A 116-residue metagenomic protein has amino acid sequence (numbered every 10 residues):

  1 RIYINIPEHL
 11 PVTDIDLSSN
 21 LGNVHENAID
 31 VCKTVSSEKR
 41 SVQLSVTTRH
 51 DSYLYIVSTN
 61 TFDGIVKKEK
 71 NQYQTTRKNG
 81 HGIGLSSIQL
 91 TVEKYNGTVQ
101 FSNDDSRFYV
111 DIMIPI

Functional and structural regions predicted by a protein language model:
I2-L21: Conserved short strand/loop->alpha-helix "switch" segment adjacent to the catalytic nucleotide/phosphoryl-transfer site
I29-S37: A short, flexible helix-to-loop-to-beta junction within the catalytic ATP-binding CA
K39-S52: Short beta-strand/loop element within the Bergerat-fold HATPase_c
D51-G82: Glycine-rich/acidic phosphate-handling loop/turn and adjacent ATP-lid/helix of nucleotide-binding kinase/ATPase domains
Y53, G64, D104-D111: Glycine-rich nucleotide-binding loop
N96-D104: Glycine-rich ATP-binding loops of the HATPase_c
